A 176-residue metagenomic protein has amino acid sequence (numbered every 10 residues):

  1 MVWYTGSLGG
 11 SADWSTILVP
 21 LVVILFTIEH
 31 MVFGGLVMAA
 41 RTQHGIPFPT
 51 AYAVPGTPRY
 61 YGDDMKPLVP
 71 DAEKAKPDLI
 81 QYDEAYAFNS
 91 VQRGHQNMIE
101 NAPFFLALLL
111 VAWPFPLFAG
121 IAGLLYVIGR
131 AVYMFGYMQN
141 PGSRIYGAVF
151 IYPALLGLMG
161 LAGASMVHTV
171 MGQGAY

Functional and structural regions predicted by a protein language model:
M1-T16: Juxtamembrane membrane-interface segments at transmembrane-helix boundaries in membrane proteins
D13-P70: N-terminal signal-anchor transmembrane alpha helix
S15-F26, A119-A122, G147-L155: Transmembrane alpha-helices of multi-pass eukaryotic membrane proteins
F26-E29, F33, P103, L125-Y133 (+1 more regions): Membrane-embedded alpha-helical transmembrane segments of multi-pass integral membrane proteins
Q96-L109: Core segments of transmembrane alpha-helices that mediate helix-helix packing or line hydrophobic substrate/ligand
L108-I128: Short alpha-helical packing/oligomerization segments
V132-G157: Interfacial loop-to-transmembrane junctions
G163-Y176: Juxtamembrane boundary at the C-terminal end of a transmembrane helix
